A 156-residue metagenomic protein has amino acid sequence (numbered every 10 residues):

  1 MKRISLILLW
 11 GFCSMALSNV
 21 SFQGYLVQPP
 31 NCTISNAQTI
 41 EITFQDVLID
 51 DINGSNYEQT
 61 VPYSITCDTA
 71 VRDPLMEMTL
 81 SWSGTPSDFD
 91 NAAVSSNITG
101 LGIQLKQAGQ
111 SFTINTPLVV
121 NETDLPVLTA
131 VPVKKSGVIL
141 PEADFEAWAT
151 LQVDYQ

Functional and structural regions predicted by a protein language model:
K2, A16-Q156: Mature extracellular/passenger domains of Gram-negative fimbrial/pilin and adhesin proteins
R3-C13: Sec-dependent N-terminal signal peptides
